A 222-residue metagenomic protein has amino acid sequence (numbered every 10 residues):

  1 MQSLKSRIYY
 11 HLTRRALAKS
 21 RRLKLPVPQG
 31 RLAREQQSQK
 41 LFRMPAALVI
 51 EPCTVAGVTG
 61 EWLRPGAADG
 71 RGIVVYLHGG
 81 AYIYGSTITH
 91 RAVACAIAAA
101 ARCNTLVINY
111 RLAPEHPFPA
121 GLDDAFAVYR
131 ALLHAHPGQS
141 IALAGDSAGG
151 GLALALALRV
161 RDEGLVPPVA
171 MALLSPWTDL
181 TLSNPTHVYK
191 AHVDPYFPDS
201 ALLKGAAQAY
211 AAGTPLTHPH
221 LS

Functional and structural regions predicted by a protein language model:
M1-P65: A glycine/proline-hinged amphipathic helix-loop "lid/cap" segment that gates access to hydrophobic ligand pockets
V49-S222: Alpha/beta-hydrolase superfamily serine-hydrolase fold, recognizing
